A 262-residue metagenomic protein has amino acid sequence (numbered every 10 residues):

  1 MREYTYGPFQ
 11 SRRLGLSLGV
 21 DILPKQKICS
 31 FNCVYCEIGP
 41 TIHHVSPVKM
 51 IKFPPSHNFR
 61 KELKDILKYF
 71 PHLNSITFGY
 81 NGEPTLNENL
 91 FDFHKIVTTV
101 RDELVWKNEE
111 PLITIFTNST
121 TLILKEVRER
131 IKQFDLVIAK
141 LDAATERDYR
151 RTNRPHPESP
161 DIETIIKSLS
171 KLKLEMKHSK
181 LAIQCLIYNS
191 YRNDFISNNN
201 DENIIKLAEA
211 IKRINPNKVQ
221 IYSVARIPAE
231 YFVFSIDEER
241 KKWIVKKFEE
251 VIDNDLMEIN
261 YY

Functional and structural regions predicted by a protein language model:
M1-R13, P24, K61, K68 (+1 more regions): Auxiliary Fe-S-binding modules of radical SAM enzymes
R13-H57: Canonical Radical SAM [4Fe-4S] cluster-binding loop centered on the CxxxCxxC motif and its immediate flanking residues
Q26, E83-P84: Short strand->helix junction
P40-T77, D92, R101: Conserved alpha-helical substructure of the radical SAM core
T41, N81, D142, V224: Flexible loop residues that form catalytic and substrate-binding hotspots at small-molecule/glycan-binding clefts
T77-E83, N118: Glycine-rich beta-strand-to-loop/alpha-helix junction loops that act as flexible
L86-Y222, E230-F234: Conserved AdoMet/S-adenosylmethionine-binding subsite of the radical SAM
